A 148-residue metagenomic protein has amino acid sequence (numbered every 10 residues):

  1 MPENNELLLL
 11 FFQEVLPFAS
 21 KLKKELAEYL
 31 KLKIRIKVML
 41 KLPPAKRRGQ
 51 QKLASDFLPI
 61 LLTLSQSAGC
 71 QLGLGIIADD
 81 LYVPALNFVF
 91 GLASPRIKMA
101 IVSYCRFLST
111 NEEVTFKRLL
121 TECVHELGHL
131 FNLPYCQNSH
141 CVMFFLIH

Functional and structural regions predicted by a protein language model:
N4-E14: Fold-level signature of zinc-dependent metallopeptidase catalytic domains
L10-F12, C105-F107, L146-H148: Short strand-loop junctions, especially beta-strand C-caps/beta-turns that link beta-sheets to coils or alpha-helices
V15-C123, L130, P134: Metzincin-family zinc-dependent endopeptidase catalytic domain
P134-H148: Post-HEXXH active-site segment of zinc metalloproteases
